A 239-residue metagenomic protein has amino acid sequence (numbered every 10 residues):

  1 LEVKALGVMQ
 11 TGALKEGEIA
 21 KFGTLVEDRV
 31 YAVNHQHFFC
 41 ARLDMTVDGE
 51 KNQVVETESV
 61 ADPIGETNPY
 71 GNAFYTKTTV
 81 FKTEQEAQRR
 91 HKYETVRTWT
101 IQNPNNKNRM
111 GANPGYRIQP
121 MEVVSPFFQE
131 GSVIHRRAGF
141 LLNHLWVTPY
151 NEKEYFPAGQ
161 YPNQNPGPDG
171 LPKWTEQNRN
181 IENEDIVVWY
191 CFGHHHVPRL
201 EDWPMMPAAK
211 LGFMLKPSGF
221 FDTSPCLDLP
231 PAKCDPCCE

Functional and structural regions predicted by a protein language model:
E2-G17, K21-E239: Extended effector regions of multi-domain proteins
